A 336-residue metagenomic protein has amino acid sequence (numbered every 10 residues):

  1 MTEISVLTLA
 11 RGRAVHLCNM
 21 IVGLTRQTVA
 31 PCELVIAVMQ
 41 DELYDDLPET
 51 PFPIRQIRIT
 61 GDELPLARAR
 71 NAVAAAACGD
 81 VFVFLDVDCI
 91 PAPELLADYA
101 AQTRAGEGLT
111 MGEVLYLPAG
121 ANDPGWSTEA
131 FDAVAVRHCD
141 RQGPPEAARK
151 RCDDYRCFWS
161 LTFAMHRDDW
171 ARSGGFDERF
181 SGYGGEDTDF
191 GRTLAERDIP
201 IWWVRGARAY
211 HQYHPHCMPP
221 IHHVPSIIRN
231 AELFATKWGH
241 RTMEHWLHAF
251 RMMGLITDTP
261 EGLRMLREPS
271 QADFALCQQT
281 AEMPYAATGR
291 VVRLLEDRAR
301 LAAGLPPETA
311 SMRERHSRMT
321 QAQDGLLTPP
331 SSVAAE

Functional and structural regions predicted by a protein language model:
V22-P31: Short, acidic, metal-binding catalytic loop of nucleotide-sugar glycosyltransferases
T60-A77: Glycine-rich, basic loop-to-helix element that forms the pyrophosphate-binding segment of sugar-nucleotide handling
F82: Short aromatic/hydrophobic "clamp" motif used to bind/position activated sugar donors
E94-F131: Conserved donor NDP-sugar-binding/catalytic core segment of glycosyltransferases
A130-Y155: Short, flexible, basic/aromatic active-site loop/helix in glycosyltransferases
C157-M165, D169-G174, R179-A207: A short, conserved alpha-helix in the catalytic core of glycosyltransferases
P219-M243: Catalytic core of nucleotide-sugar-dependent glycosyltransferases
P225-R229, E244-E336: Non-catalytic, C-terminal membrane-associated alpha-helical segments of glycosyltransferases
